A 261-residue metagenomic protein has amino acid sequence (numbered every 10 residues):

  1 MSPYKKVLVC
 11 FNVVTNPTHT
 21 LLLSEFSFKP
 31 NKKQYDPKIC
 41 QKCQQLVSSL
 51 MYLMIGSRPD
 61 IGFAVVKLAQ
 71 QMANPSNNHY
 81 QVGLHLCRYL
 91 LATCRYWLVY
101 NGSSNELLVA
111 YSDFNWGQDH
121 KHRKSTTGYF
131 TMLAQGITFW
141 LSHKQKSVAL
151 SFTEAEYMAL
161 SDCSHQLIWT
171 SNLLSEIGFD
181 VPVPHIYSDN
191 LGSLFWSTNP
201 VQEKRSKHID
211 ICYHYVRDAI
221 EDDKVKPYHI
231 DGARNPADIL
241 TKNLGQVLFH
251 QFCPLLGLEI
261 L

Functional and structural regions predicted by a protein language model:
M1-L261: Long, low-complexity, charge-biased intrinsically disordered regions
